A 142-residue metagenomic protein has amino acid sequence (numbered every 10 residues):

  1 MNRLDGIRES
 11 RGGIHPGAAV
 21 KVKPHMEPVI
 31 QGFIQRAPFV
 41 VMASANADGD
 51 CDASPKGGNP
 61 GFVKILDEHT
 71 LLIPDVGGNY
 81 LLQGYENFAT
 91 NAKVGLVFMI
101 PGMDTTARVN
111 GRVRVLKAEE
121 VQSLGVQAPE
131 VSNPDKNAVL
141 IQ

Functional and structural regions predicted by a protein language model:
M1-Q142: Binding-site signature for planar aromatic cofactors or substrates
